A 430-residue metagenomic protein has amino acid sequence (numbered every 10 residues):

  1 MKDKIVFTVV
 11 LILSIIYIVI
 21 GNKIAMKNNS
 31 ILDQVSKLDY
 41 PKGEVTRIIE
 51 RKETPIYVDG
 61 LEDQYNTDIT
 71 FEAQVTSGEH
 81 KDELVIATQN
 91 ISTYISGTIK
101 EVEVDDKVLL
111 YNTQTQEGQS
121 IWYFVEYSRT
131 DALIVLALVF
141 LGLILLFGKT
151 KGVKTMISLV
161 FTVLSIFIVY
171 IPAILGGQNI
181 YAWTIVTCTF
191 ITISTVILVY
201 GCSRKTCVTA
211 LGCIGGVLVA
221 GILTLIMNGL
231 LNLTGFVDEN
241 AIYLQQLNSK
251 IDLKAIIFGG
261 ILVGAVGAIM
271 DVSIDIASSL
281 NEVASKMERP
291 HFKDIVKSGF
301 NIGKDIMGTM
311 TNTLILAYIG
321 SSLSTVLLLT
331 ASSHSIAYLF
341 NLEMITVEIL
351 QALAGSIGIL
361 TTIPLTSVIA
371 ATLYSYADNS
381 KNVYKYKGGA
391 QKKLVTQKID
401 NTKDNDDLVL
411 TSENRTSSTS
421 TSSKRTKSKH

Functional and structural regions predicted by a protein language model:
M1-L13, R129-A137, K154: Membrane-entry signal-anchor segments at the cytosolic-membrane interface, especially the N-terminal signal anchor
M1-L38: Hydrophobic secretory-pathway targeting helix
D3-T8, R204-V217, T309-T313: Alpha-helical transmembrane segments and their helix-start/interface "positive-inside/aromatic belt" motifs in integral
S36-T67: Structural detector for short beta-strands of small beta-barrel domains
T93-D131: Extended, hydrophilic extramembrane loops/domains of integral membrane proteins
L138-Q245, I251-G264, A268: Transmembrane alpha-helical segments that form the functional core of multipass membrane systems
G221-I357, T366: Generic detector of multi-pass transmembrane helix bundles and their immediately adjacent loops in polytopic membrane
N301, D305-G308, A317-H430: Hydrophobic alpha-helical transmembrane segments of membrane transport and translocation systems, primarily multi-pass
